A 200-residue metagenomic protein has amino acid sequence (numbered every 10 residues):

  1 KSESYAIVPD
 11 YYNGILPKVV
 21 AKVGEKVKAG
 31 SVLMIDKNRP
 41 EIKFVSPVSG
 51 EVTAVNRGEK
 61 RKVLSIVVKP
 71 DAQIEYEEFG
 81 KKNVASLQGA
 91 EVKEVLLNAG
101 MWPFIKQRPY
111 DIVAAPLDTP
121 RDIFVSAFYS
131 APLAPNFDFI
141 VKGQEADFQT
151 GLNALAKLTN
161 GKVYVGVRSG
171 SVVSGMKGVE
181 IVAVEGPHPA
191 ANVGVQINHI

Functional and structural regions predicted by a protein language model:
K1-V20, I35: N-terminal, Lys/Arg-enriched amphipathic/low-complexity engagement segments that precede the first folded domain
Y5-P9, F44-S46, E77-K81: Generic detection of short hydrophobic beta-strand segments and adjacent strand-loop junctions
P17, V23, P40-K43: Short, conserved secondary-structure segments in the cores of folded domains
K22-I35, A54: Short, well-structured beta-strand-loop connectors
V32-E41, E59: Short, charged beta-turn/beta-strand-edge "cap" motif at the junction between a beta-strand and an adjacent loop
E41-R57: Short, compositionally biased
N56-I200: Buried, small/hydrophobic-residue-enriched core segments of structured protein domains
